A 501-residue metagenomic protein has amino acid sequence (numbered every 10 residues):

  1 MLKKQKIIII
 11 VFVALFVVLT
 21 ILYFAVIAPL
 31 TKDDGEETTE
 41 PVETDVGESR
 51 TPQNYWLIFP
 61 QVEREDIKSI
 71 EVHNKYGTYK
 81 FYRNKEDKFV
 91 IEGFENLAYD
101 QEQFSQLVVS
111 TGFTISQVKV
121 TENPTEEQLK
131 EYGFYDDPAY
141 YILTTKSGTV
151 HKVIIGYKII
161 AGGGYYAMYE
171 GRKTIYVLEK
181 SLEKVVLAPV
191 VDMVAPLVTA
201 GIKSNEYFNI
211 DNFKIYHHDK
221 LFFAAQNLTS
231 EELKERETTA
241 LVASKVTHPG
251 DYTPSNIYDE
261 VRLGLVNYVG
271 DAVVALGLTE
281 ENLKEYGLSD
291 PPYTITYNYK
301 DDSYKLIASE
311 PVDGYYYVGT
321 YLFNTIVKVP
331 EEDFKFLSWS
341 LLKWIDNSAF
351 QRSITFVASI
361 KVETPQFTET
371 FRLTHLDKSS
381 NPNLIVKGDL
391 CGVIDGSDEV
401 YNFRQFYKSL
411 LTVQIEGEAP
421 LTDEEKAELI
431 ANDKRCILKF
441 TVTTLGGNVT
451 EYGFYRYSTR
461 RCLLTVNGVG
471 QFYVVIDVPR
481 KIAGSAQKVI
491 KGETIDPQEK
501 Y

Functional and structural regions predicted by a protein language model:
L2-Y501: Soluble, acidic/polar mature domains that operate outside membranes
